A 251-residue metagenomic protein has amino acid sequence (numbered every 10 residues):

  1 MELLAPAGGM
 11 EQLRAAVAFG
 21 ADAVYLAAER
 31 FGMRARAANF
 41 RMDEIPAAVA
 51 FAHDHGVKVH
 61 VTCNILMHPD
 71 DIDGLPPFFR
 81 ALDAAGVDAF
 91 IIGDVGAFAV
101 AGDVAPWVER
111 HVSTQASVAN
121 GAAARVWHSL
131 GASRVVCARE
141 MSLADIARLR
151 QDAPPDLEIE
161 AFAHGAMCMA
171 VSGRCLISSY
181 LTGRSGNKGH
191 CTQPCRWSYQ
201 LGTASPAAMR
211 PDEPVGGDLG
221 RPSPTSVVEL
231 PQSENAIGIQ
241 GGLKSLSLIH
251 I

Functional and structural regions predicted by a protein language model:
E2-A23: N-terminal basic/disordered segments at the start of proteins
L3-P6, V24-L26, V59-C63, F90-I92 (+3 more regions): Hydrophobic faces of well-ordered beta-strands that scaffold small-molecule active sites in alpha/beta enzyme cores
A7-E11, R30, C63-P69, V95-A97 (+3 more regions): Active-site-proximal loop/turn and secondary-structure-junction residues that shape catalytic pockets, frequently
Y25-E44, C63-D70: Glycine-rich, proline-tolerant flexible connector loops at the mouths of alpha/beta enzymes
R36-P46, V95-V104, E140-P154: Active-site-adjacent beta->alpha loops and helix N-cap segments on the catalytic face of soluble alpha/beta enzymes
F51, V57, T62-V126: N-terminal active-site wall of soluble small-molecule enzyme domains
E109-S247: Catalytic alpha/beta core domains of metabolic enzymes, predominantly
I249-I251: Conserved small/polar residues in nucleotide/adenosyl-binding loops
